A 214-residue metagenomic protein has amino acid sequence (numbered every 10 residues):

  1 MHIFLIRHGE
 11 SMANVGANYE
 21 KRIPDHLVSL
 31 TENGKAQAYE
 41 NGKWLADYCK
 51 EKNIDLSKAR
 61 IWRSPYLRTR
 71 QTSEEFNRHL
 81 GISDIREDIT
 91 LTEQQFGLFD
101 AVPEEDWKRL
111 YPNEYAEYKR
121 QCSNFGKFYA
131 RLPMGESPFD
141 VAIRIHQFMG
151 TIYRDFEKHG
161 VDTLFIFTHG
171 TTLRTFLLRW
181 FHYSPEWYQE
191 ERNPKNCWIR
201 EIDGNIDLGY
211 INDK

Functional and structural regions predicted by a protein language model:
M1-H2, N41-W44, E51, I82 (+3 more regions): Acidic, low-complexity terminal tails and accessory targeting/binding regions of phosphate-metabolizing enzymes
H2-S83: Active-site-proximal alpha-helix that buttresses catalytic centers in soluble enzyme cores
I3, A59, G160-G170: Generic beta-sheet signal
H8, I89-T90, H169: Active-site glycine-centered loops adjacent to acidic/histidine catalytic or metal-binding residues that shape
S11, T172-L173: Short active-site segment of divalent metal-dependent hydrolases/proteases that encodes the spacing between
P24-V28, N77-R144, Y210-D213: Phosphate-handling substructures
R63-S64, I143, F167-T168: Short beta-strand scaffold positions
H146, G150: Helix-loop module immediately N-terminal to the HCX5R catalytic loop in PTP-like cysteine phosphatase domains
